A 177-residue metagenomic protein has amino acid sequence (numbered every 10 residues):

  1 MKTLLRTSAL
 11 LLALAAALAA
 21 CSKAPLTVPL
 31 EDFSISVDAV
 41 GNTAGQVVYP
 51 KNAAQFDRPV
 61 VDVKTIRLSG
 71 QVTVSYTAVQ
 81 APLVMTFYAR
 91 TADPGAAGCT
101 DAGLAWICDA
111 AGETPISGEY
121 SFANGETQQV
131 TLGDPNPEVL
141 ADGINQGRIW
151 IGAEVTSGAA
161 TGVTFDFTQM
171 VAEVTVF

Functional and structural regions predicted by a protein language model:
M1-C21: Sec-dependent bacterial lipoprotein signal peptides
S22-P29: Bacterial lipoprotein signal-peptidase II cleavage site
P29-K51: Post-signal peptide N-terminal segment of mature Sec-exported envelope proteins
D62-V79, T168: A short beta-strand element within beta-rich, extracytoplasmic domains of secreted/secretory-pathway proteins
V79-G98: Short, surface-exposed beta-strand/strand-loop-strand elements in extracellular ectodomains
D93-P115: Acidic Ser/Thr/Pro-rich low-complexity disordered segments that often serve as glycosylated linkers/stalks around
T114-T168: Cysteine-clustered segments with highest specificity for TGF-beta superfamily mature ligands
F165-F177: Short, low-complexity, Pro/Ser/Thr/Gly-rich segments in the mature regions of secreted, periplasmic
